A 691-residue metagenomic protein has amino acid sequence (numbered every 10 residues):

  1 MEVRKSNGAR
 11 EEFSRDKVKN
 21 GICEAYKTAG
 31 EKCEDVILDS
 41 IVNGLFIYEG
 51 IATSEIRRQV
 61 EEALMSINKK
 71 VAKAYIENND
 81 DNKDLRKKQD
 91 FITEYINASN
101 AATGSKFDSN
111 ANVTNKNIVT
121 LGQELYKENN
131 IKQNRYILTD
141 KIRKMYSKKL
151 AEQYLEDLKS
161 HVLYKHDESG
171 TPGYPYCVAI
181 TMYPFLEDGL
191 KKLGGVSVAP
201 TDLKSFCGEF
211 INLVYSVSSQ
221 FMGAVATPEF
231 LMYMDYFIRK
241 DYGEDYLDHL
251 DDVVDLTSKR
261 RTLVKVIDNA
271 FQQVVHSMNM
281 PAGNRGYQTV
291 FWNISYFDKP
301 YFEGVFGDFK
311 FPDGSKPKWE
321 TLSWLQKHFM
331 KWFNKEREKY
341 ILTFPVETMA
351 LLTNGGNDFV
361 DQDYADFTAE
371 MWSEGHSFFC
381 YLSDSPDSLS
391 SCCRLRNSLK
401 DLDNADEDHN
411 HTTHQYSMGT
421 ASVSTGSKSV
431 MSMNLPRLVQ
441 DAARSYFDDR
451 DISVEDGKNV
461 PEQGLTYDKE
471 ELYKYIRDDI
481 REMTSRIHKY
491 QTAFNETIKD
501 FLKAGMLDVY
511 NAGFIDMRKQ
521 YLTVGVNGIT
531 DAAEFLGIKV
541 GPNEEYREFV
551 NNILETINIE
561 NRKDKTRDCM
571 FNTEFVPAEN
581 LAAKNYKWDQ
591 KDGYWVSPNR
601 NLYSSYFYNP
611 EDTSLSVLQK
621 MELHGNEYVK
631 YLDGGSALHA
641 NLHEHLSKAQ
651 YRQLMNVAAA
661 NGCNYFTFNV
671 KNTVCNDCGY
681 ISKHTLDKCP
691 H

Functional and structural regions predicted by a protein language model:
M1-S99, D516: Charged, amphipathic alpha-helical regulatory modules used for macromolecular assembly or allosteric control
S14, V18, A226, L522-I529: Catalytic-loop motifs flanking and including active-site residues across diverse enzymes
N68, Q491, T530-A533, N561: A structural signal for well-ordered alpha-helices, especially hydrophobic packing surfaces of coiled-coils
I92-R518, K539, N543-H691: Conserved catalytic cores of very large enzyme subunits
M232, L522-F535, E555: Contiguous, well-ordered alpha-helical segments that form the cores/surfaces of helical PPI scaffolds
